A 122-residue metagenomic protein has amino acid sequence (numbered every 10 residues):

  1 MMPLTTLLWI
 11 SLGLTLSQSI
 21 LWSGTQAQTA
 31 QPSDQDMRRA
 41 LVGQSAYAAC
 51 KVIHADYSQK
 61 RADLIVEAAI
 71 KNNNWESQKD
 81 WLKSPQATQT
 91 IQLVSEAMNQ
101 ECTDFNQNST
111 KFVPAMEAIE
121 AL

Functional and structural regions predicted by a protein language model:
M1-I10: Bacterial N-terminal signal peptides that target proteins for export
W9-S19: Bacterial N-terminal signal peptides
I20-A27: Sec/Tat signal peptide C-region and signal peptidase I cleavage site
T29-S77: Short N-proximal segments of mature Sec-exported proteins
R61-L122: Compact alpha-helical subdomains of small soluble proteins
